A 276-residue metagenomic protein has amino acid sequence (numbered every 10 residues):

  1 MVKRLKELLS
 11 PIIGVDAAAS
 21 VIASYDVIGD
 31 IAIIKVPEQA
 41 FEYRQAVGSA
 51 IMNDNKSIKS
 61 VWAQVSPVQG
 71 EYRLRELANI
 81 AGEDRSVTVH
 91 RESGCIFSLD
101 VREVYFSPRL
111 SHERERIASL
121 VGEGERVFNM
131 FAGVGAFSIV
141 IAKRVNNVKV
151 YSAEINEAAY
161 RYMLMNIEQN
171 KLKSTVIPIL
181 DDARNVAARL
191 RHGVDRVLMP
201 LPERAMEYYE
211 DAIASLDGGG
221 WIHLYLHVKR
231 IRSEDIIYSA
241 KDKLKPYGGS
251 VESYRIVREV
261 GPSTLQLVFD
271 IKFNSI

Functional and structural regions predicted by a protein language model:
M1-I276: SAM-dependent transferase fold signal centered on methyltransferase-like domains, encompassing both Class I
